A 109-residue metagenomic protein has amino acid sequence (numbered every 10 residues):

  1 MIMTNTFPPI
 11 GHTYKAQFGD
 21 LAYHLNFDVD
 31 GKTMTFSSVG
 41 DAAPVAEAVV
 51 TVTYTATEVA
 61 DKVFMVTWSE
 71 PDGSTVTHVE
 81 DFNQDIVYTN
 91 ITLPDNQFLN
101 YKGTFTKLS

Functional and structural regions predicted by a protein language model:
M1-I2, V87: A detector of low-complexity, intrinsically disordered, Ser/Thr/Gly/Pro/Ala-rich segments
I2-Y23, Y101: Tryptophan-anchored aromatic micro-motifs
F7-K15, G31-T35, A60-V66, V87-Y88: Short, hydrophobic/aromatic-rich segments at coil-to-beta transitions
P8, F27-D28, D81: Residue-level signal for WD-repeat beta-propeller blades
H12-K15, G19, S38, V49 (+2 more regions): Targeting-peptide/extracellular-domain and disordered-appendage signature
D20-A22, M65-S109: Beta-sheet ligand-binding and adhesion/scaffold domains
Y23-T57, P94: N-terminal glycine/threonine-rich, aromatic-flanked beta-hairpin/loop signature
A42-E80: Contiguous, well-ordered beta-strand patches that form the walls/edges of small beta-barrel/beta-sandwich domains
